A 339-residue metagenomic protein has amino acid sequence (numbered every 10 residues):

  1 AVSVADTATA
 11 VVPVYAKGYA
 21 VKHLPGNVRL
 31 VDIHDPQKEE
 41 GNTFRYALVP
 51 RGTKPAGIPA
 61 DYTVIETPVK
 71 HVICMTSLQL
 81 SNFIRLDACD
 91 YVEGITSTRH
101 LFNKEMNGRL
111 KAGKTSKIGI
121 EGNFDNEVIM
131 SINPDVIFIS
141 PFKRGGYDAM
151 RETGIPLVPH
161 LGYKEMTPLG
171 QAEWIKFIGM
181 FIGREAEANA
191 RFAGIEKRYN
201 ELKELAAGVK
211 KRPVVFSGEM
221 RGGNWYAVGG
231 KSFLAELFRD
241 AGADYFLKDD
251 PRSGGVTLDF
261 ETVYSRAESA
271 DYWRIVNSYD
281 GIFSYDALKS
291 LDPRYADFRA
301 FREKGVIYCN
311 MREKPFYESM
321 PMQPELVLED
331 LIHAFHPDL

Functional and structural regions predicted by a protein language model:
A1-L80, E187-F216, P315, A334 (+1 more regions): Bacterial Sec-exported substrate-binding components of ABC uptake systems
R29-M130, I139-F142: A short, structured surface patch at a secondary-structure boundary
K70, D135-V136, S269-W273: Conserved acidic residues
A88, T153-I155, A241, R302: Short, structured coil segments at secondary-structure junctions
K111-A112, A149-P159, F283-D297: Ligand-binding "clamshell"
K114, D125, S131-N224, K248-D249 (+2 more regions): Extracytoplasmic substrate-binding proteins
K197, L202-K289: Flexible, glycine-rich surface segments
L247-D249, S253-L339: C-terminal soluble interaction/assembly domains
